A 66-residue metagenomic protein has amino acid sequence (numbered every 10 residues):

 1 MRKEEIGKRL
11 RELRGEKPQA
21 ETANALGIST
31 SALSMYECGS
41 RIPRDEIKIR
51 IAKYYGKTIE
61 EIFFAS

Functional and structural regions predicted by a protein language model:
M1-E16, F64: A short, Lys/Arg-rich alpha-helix, primarily the initiator
R11, A20-E21, S31, I49 (+1 more regions): Residues within the helices of the helix-turn-helix
L13, D45-E46: Short, Lys/Arg-enriched C-terminal cap helix and immediately downstream tail that follows
E16-M35: Short alpha-helical DNA-recognition segment
G27, E46-E61: DNA major-groove recognition helix of helix-turn-helix/homeodomain DNA-binding modules
T30-S31, M35, S40-R41, I59: The DNA-contacting recognition helix of HTH DNA-binding domains and analogous helical DNA-recognition elements
M35, F64-A65: Phosphate-coordinating loops and pocket residues in cytosolic domains that bind phosphorylated ligands
